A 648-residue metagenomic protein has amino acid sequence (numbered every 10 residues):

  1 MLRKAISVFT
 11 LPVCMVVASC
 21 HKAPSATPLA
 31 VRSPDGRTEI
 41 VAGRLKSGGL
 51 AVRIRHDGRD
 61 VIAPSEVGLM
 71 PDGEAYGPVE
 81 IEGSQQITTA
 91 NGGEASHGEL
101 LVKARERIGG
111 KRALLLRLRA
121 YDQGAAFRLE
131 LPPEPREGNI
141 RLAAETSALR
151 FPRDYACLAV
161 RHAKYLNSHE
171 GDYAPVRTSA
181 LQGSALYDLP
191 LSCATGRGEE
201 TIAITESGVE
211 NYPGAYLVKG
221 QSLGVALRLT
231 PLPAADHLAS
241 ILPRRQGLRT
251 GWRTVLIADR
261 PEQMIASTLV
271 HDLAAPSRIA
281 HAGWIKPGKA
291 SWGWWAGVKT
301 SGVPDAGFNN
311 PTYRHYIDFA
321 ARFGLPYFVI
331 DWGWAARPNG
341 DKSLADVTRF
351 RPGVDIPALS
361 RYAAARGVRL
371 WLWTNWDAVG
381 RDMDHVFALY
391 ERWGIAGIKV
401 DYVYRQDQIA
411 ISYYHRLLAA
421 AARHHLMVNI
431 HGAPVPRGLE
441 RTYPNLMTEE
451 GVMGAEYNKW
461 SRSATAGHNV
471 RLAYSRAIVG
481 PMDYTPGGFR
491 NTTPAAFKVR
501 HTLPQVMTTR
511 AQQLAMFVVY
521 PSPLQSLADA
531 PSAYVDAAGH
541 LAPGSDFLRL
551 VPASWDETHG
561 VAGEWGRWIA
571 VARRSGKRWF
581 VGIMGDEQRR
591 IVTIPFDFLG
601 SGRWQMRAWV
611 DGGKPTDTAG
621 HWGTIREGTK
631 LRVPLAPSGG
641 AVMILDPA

Functional and structural regions predicted by a protein language model:
M1-T10: Bacterial N-terminal signal peptides that target proteins for export
V17-S19: C-terminal motif of bacterial Sec signal peptides marking the signal peptidase cleavage site
P24-S277: N-terminal accessory beta-strand-rich subdomains and adjacent acidic, glycine-rich linkers that precede catalytic cores
R245-Y327: An acidic-aromatic substrate-binding cleft motif
W332-T509: Aromatic- and carboxylate-enriched substrate-binding clefts and catalytic-loop regions of carbohydrate-active enzymes
F497-A562, G566-S575: Glycine-rich, aromatic-lined ligand/substrate-binding cores of catalytic and carbohydrate-binding domains
E564-S601, A641-I644: Carbohydrate-binding surface patches
G623-A648: C-terminal beta-strand-rich structural cap/linker in extracellular carbohydrate-active enzymes
